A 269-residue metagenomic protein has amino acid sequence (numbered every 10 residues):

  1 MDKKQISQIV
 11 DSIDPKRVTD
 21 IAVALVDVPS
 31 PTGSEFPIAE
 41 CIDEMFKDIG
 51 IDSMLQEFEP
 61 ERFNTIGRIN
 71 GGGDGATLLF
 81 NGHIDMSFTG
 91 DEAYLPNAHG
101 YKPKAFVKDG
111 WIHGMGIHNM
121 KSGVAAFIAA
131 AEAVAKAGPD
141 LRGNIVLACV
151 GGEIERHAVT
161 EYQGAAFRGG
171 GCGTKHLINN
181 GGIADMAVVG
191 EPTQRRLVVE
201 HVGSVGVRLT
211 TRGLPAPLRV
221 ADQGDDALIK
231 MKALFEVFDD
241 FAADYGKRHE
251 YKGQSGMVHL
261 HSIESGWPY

Functional and structural regions predicted by a protein language model:
D2-G90: N-terminal helical capping/dimerization or prosegment-like subdomains of hydrolases acting on amide or phosphate bonds
A24, A129-K136, A233-D240: Short glycine/serine- and small hydrophobic-enriched flexible loop segments
D52, M115-N119, R219-A227: Short alpha-helix boundary/capping segments
M54, L78-F80, A148, M186-V188 (+1 more regions): Hydrophobic/aromatic beta-strand patches that form the interior of the parallel beta-sheet core in alpha/beta enzyme
I66, V146, G206-T210: Beta-strand secondary-structure signal
G75-V146, E155-H157: Active-site metal-coordination/substrate-binding segment of hydrolases, especially metallo-dependent peptidases
M120-V202: Acidic/histidine-rich catalytic neighborhood of metal-dependent amide-processing enzymes
R168-Y269: Midchain, well-structured core segments that form catalytic/ion-binding scaffolds
